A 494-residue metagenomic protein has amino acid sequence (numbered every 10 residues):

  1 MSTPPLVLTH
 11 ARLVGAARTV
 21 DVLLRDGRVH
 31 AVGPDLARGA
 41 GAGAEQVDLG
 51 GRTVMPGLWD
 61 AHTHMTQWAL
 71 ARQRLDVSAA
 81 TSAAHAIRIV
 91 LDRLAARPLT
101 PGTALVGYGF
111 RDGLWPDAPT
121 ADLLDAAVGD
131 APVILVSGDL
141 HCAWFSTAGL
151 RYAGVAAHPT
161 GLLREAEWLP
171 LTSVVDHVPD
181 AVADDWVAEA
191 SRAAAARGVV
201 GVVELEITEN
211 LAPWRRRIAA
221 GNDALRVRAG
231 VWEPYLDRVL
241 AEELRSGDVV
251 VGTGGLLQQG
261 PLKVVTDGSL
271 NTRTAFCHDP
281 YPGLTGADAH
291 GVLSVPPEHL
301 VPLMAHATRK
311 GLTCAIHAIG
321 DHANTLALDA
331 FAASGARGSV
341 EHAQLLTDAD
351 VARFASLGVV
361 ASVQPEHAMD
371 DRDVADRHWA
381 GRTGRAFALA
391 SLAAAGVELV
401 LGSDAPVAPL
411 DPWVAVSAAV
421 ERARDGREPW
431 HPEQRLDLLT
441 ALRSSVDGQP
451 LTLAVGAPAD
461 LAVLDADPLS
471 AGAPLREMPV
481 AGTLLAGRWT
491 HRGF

Functional and structural regions predicted by a protein language model:
T3-H10, V14-L244, N271-A323, R337 (+3 more regions): Divalent metal-binding segments
P4-P5, T9, A31, G51 (+4 more regions): In a subset of proteins, long, contiguous C-terminal domains/tails are tracked
V22-L23, V264, T483: Short aromatic-centered micro-motifs
G51, S146, G198, Q259 (+7 more regions): Conserved, mostly hydrophobic/aromatic
H64, L256-T274, V359-A368: Non-cysteine beta-strand/loop elements that form the S-adenosyl-L-methionine
Y152, A220-N222, L244-G247, A332-S334 (+3 more regions): Short, hinge-like loop/turn segments at secondary-structure boundaries
D185, M304-A315, I319-G338, H342-A343 (+3 more regions): His/Asp/Glu-enriched, well-ordered alpha-helical/loop segment that forms or immediately abuts the divalent-metal
R216, A220-L256, G260, L345-A352 (+2 more regions): Extended hydrophobic/aromatic segments used for targeting, binding, or gating
